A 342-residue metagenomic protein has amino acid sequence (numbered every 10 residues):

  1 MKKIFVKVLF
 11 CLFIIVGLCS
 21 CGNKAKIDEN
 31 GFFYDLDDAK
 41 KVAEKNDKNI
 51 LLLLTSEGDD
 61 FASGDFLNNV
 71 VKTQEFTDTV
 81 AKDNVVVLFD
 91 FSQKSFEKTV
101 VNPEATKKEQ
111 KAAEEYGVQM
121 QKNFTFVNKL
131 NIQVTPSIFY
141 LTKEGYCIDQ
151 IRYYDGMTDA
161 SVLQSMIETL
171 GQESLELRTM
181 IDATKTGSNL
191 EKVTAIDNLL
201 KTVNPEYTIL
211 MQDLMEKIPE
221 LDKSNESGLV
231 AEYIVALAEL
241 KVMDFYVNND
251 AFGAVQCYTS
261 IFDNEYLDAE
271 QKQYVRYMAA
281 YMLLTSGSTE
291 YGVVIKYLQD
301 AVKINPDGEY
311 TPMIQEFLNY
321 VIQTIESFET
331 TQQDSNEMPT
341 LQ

Functional and structural regions predicted by a protein language model:
G17-S20: C-terminal motif of bacterial Sec signal peptides marking the signal peptidase cleavage site
D28-Y34, T55-G58, T73-Q121: Thiol-based oxidoreductase modules, predominantly thioredoxin-like and allied folds used for disulfide exchange
N46-S63, Y281: Short active-site neighborhood of thiol/selenol oxidoreductases, capturing the structured segment around
V71, T106-Q119, T125-L175: Non-catalytic, surface beta->alpha helical segment in thiol-disulfide oxidoreductase systems
L88, E173, A236-N249, M282-Y291 (+1 more regions): Alpha-helical linker/edge segments of TPR/alpha-solenoid repeat scaffolds and analogous pre-/post-domain helices
Y153, P205-T208, I218-Y233, N248 (+2 more regions): Short solvent-exposed coil/turn linkers within tandem alpha-helical repeat scaffolds
Y153-G228: Thiol-/selenol-based redox modules, centered on thioredoxin-like and closely related oxidoreductase domains
I181-P205, S224-V247, E270-T285, E316-Y320: Amphipathic alpha-helical repeat scaffolds of TPR domains
